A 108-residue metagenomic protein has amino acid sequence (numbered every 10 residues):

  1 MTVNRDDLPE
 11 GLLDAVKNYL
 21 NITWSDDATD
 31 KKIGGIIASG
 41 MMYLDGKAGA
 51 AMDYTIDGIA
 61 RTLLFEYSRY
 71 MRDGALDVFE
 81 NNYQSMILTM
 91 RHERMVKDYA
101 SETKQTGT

Functional and structural regions predicted by a protein language model:
M1-A60, E93-T108: Conserved short "hinge" loops at termini or chain/domain junctions
A51-L76: Mid-chain, well-packed structural core segment of small domains
R72-H92: C-terminal structural segments of small proteins and small subunits
